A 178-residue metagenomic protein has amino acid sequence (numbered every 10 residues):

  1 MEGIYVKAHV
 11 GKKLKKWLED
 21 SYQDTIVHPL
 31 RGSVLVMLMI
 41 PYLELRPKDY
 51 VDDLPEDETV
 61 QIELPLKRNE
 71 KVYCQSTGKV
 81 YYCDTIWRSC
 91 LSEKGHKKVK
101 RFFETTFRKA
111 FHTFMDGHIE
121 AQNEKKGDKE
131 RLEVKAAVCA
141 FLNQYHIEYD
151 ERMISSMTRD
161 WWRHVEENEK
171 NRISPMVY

Functional and structural regions predicted by a protein language model:
M1-R88: Long, low-complexity interaction regions most often at the N-terminus
D53-K129: Basic, amphipathic alpha-helix used for nucleic-acid engagement in HTH/winged-helix/SANT-Myb modules and analogous
E130-E148: DNA-recognition alpha helix
Y149-E169: Major-groove recognition helix of helix-turn-helix-like DNA-binding domains
N168-Y178: Short Lys/Arg-enriched helix C-cap and helix-to-coil transition segments that create basic nucleic-acid-contact patches
